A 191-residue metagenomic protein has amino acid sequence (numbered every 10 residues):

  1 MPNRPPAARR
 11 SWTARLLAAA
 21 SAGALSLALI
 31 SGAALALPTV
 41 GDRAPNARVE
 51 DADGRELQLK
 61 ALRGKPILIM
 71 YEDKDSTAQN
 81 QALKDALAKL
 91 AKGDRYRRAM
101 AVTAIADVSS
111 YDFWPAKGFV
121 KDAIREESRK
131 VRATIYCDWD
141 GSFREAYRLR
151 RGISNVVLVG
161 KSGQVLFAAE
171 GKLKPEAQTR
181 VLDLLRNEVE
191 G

Functional and structural regions predicted by a protein language model:
M1-R15: N-terminal secretory signal peptides that target proteins for export/translocation
A18-G32: Bacterial N-terminal signal peptides
G32-A44: N-proximal helix/coil linker or "cap" segments that precede and/or mark the start of modular domains
R48-P66: A short beta-strand-turn-helix
K60-L83: Short active-site neighborhood of thiol/selenol oxidoreductases, capturing the structured segment around
T77-E126: Structural microenvironment flanking redox-active thiols in thiol-disulfide oxidoreductases
A101-I105, G118-G152: Short, internal strand/loop/helix patches that form the active-site neighborhood or redox-interaction surface
G152-G191: Thiol-/selenol-based redox modules, centered on thioredoxin-like and closely related oxidoreductase domains
